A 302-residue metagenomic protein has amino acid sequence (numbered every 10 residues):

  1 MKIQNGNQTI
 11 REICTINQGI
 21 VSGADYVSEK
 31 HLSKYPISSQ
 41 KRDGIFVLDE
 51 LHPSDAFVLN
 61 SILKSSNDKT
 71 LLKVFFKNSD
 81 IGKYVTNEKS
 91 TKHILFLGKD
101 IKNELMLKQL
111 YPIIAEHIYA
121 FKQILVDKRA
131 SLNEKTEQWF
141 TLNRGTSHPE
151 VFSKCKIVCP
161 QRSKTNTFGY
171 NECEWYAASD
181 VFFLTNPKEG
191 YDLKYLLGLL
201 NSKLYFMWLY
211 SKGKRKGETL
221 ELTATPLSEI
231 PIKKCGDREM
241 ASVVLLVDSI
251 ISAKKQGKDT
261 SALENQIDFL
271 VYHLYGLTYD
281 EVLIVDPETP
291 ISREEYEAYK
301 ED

Functional and structural regions predicted by a protein language model:
K2-E239: Polybasic, glycine- and aromatic-enriched phosphate-binding surface used to engage nucleic acids
K2-N17, I113, K234-D302: Non-catalytic DNA-recognition/assembly elements of restriction-modification systems
